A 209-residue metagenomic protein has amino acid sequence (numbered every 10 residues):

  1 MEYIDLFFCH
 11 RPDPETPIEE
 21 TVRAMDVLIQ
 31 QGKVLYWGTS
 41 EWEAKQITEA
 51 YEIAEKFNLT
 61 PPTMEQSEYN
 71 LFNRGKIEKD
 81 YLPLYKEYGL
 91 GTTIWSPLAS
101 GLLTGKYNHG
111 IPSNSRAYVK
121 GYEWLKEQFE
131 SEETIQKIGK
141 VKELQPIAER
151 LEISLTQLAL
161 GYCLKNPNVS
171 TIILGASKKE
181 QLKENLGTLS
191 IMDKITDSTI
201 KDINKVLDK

Functional and structural regions predicted by a protein language model:
M1-P17: Active-site groove signature of glycoside hydrolases
T16-D208: Beta/alpha (TIM)-barrel catalytic core signal, keyed to glycine-rich beta->alpha loops juxtaposed to Asp/Glu that bind
